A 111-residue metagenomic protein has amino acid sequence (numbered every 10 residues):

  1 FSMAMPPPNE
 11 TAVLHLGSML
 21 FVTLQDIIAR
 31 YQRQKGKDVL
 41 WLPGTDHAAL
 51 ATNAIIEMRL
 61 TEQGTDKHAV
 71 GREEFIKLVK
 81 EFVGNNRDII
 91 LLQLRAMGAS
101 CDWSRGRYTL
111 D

Functional and structural regions predicted by a protein language model:
F1-D111: N-terminal, positively charged nucleic-acid-binding surface of large information/translation enzymes
